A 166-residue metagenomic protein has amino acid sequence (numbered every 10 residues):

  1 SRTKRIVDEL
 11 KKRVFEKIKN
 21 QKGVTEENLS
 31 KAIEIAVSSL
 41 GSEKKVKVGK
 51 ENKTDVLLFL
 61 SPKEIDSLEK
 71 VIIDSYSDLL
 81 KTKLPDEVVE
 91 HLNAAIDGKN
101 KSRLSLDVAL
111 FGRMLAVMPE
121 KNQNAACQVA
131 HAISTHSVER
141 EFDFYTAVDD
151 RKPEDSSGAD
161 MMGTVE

Functional and structural regions predicted by a protein language model:
R2-E166: RAMP-family (Cas7-like) RNA-binding scaffold and associated basic/acidic loop-rich RNA-contact surfaces
